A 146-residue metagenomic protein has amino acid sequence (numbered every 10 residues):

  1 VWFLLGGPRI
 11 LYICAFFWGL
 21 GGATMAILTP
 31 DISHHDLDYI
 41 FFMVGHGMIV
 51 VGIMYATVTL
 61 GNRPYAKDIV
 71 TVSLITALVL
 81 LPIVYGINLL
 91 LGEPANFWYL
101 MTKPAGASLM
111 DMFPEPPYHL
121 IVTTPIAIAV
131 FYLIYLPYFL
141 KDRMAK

Functional and structural regions predicted by a protein language model:
W2, I49-D68: Alpha-helical transmembrane segments in multipass membrane proteins, preferentially the mid-helix core
L5-I10, T29-F41: Membrane-interface helix caps and helix-loop-helix hairpins in membrane proteins
G6-F17, A66-V79: Interfacial segments of alpha-helical transmembrane regions
G19-P30, A77-G86: Aromatic-anchored segments of alpha-helical transmembrane domains
Y39-V51: Membrane-interface loop-to-helix entry segments
N62-P64, L133-K146: Membrane-interface capping segments at transmembrane-helix boundaries
V70-V79, L91-F131: Membrane-interface transmembrane-helix boundary segments in multi-pass integral membrane proteins
